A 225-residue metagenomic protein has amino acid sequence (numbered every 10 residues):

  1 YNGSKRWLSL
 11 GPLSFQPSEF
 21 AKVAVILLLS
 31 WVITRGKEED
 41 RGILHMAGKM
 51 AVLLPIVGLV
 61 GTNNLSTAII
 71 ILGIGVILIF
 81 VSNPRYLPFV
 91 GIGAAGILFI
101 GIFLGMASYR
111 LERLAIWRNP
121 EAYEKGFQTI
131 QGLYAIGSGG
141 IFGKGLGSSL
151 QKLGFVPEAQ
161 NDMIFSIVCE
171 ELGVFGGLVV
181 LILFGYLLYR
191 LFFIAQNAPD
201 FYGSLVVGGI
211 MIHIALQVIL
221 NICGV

Functional and structural regions predicted by a protein language model:
Y1-Q128, S166-G224: Hydrophobic alpha-helical transmembrane segments of multi-pass inner membrane proteins, especially in bacterial systems
I116-N161, F165, L172-G176: TM-adjacent membrane-interface loops and short helices in multi-pass inner/ER membrane proteins
